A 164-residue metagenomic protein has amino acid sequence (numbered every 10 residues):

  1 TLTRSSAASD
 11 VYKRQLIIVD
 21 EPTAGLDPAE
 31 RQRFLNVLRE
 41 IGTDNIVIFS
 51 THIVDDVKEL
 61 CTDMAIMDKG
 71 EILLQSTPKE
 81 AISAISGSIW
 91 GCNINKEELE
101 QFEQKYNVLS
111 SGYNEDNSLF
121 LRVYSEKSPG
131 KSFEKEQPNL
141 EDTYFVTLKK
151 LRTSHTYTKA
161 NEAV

Functional and structural regions predicted by a protein language model:
T1-A8, Y12: Single conserved hydrophobic/aromatic residue that forms the stacking wall/gate of nucleotide- or nucleobase-binding
R4, F49, E136: Small/polar loops that bind or transfer phosphate-bearing groups
D10-Q15, D44: A short, proline-enriched helix->beta-strand linker immediately N-terminal to the Walker B motif in ABC-type P-loop
V11-Y12, L35, I82, E141-F145: Conserved protein kinase catalytic domain
I17-E21, L26: Catalytic Walker B motif of ABC-type/P-loop ATPase nucleotide-binding domains
P28-E30: Helix N-cap at the start of a conserved alpha-helix in ABC-type nucleotide-binding domains
F34-I48, H52-R122: ABC transporter nucleotide-binding domain
N107-V164: C-terminal coupling/interaction segments
